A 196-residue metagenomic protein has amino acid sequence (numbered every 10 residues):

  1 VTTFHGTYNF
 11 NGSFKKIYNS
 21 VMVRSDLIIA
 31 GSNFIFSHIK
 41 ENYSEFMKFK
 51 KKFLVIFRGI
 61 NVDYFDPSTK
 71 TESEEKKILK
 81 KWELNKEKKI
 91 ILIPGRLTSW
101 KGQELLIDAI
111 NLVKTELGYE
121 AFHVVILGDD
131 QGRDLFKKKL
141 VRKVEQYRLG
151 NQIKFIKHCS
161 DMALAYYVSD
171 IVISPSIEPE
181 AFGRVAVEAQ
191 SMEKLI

Functional and structural regions predicted by a protein language model:
T2-G31, E45-M47: A conserved, positively charged/aromatic
M22, H158-C159, A165-S169, R184: Short alpha-helical donor nucleotide-sugar binding micro-motif in glycosyltransferases
S25-V55, I60-P67: A short, active-site helix/loop in glycosyltransferases that binds the activated sugar's phosphate group
I60, P94, H123-K138: Glycosyltransferase donor-sugar binding loop
D66-L84, L140-V141: A short helix/loop element that forms part of the nucleotide-sugar donor recognition site in Leloir-type
K89-T115, K138: A conserved mid-protein helix/loop that constitutes part of the nucleotide-sugar donor-binding site
G132-K137, L149-C159, A165: Active-site donor-binding acidic/aromatic loop of nucleotide-activated sugar and phosphosugar transferases involved
Y167-A181, K194-L195: Acidic donor-binding loop of glycosyltransferase active sites
